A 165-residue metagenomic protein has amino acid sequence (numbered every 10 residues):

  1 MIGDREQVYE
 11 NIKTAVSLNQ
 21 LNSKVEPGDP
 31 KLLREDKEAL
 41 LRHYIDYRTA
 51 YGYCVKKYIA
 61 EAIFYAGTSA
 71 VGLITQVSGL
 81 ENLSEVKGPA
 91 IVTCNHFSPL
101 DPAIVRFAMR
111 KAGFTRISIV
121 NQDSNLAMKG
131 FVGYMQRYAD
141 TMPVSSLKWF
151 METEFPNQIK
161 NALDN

Functional and structural regions predicted by a protein language model:
M1-A90, S98, N161-D164: Membrane-interfacial terminal anchoring regions of lipid-handling membrane enzymes
I74-N165: Soluble catalytic domains of membrane acyltransferases
